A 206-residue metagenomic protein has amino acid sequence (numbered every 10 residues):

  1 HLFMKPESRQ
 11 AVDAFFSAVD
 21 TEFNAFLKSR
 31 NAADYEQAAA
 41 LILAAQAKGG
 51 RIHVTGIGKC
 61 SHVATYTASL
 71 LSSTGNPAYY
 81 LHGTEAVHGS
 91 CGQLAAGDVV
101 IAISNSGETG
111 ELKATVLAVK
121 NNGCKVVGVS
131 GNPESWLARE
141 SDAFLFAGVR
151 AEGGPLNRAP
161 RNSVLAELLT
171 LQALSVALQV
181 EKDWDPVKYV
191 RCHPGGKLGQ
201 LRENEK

Functional and structural regions predicted by a protein language model:
M4-K48: An N-terminal, well-structured beta->alpha segment
A11, S61, L168, K197-L198: Alpha-helix initiation and capping sites
D34, H53, D185-Y189: Secondary-structure transition/capping residues
Q37, L41, C60, C192-H193: Residue-level signal for alpha-helical context at structural boundaries
L43, G50-K182: Glycine-rich phosphate-binding loops that contact phosphosugars or nucleotide phosphates
W136-R139, G153, V180-K206: Internal, active-site/partner-interface "lid" segment
